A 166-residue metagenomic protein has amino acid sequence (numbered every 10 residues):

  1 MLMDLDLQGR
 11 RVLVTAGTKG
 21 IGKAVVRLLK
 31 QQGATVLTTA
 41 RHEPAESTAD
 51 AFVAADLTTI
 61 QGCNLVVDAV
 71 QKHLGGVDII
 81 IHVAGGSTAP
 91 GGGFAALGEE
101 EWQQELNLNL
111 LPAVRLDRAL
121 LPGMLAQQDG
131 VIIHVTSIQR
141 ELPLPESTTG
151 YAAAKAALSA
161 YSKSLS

Functional and structural regions predicted by a protein language model:
R10, G75-V77, M124-S137: Active-site loop of short-chain dehydrogenase/reductase
T18-K19: Conserved glycine-rich cofactor-binding loop
A55-L65, E99: The beta1-alpha1 cofactor-binding region of Rossmann-like NAD(H)/NADP(H)-dependent oxidoreductases
V83-P90: Conserved NAD(P)H cofactor-binding loop of Rossmann-fold oxidoreductase domains
G91-F94, G98-Q103, I132: Substrate-binding pocket helix/loop in short-chain dehydrogenase/reductase
D117, A154, S162: Active-site helix of classical SDR
L144-A152, S164: Active-site loop-to-helix junction immediately N-terminal to the catalytic Tyr of the SDR YXXXK motif in Rossmann-fold
